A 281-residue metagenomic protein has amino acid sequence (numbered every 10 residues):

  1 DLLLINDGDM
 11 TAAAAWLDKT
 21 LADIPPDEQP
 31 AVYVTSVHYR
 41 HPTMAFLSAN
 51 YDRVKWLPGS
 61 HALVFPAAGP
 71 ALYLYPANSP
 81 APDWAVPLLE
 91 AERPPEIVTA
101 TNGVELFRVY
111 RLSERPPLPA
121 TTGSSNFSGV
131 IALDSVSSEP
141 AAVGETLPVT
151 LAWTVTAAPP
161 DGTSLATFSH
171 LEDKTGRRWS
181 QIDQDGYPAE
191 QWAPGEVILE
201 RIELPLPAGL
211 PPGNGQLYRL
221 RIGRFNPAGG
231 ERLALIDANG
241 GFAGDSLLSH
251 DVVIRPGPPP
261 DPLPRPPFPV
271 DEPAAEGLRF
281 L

Functional and structural regions predicted by a protein language model:
N6-L281: C-terminal luminal/periplasmic domains and tails of membrane-associated envelope-modifying transferases
